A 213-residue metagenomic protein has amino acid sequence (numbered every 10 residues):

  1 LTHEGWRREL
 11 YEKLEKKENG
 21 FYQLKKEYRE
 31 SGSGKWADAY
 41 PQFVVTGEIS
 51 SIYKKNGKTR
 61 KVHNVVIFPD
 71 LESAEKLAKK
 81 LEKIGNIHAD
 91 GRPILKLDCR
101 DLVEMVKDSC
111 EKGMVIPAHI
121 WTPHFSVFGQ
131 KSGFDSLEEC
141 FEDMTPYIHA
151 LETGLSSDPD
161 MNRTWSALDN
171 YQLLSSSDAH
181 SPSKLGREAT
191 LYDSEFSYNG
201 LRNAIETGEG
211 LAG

Functional and structural regions predicted by a protein language model:
L1-L102, D158-A167: A metal-dependent hydrolase metal-coordination microenvironment
E18-W36, I52-K54, D135-E142, S176-A179 (+2 more regions): Intrinsically disordered, low-complexity boundary segments flanking structured domains
W36-V44, G57-R60, D108, M144-P146 (+2 more regions): A generic structural signal for short, non-catalytic loop/turn and secondary-structure boundary residues
V44, V65-I67, I116, E152-G154 (+1 more regions): Residues in well-ordered beta-strands of folded domains
E72, E82-T190: Domain-core and long-helix interface of multi-subunit machines
Q172, A179-G213: A broadly conserved sequence feature marking short terminus-proximal activation segments in nucleic acid-centric
